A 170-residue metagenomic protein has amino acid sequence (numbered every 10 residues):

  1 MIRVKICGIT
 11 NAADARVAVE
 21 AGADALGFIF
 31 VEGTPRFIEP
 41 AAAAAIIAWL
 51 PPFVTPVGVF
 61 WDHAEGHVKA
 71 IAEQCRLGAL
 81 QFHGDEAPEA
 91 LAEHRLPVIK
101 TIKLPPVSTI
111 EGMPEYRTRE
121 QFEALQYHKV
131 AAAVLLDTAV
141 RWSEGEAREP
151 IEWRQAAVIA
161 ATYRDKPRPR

Functional and structural regions predicted by a protein language model:
M1-R170: Conserved N-terminal beta1-alpha1 strand-loop-helix module at the mouth
